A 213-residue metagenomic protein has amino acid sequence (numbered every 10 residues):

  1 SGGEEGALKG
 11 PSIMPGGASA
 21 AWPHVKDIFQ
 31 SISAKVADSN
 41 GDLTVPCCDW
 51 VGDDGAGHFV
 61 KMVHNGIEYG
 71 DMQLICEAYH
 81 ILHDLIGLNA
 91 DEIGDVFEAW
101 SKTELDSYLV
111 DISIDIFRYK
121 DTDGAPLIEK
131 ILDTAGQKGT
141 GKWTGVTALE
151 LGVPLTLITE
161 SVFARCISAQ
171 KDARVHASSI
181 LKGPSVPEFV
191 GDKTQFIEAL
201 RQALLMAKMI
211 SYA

Functional and structural regions predicted by a protein language model:
S1-G94, K102-K130, I167-G191: Rossmann-fold dinucleotide-binding core
M62, E77, W143-T144, A199-L200: A general alpha-helix detector
G70-Q73, A135-K142, I210: Short acidic alpha-helix initiation/capping motifs at coil-to-helix transition points, especially at protein N-termini
E92-A99, I158-F163: Beta-strand segments within the central parallel beta-sheet cores of soluble alpha/beta enzyme folds
F97, P126-L132, Q202-L204: A ubiquitous short alpha-helical element
V110-V162, Q170: Acidic catalytic cores of enzymes that act on phosphate-bearing nucleotides/polynucleotides
I158, V162-F163, S168-H176, M206-I210: Active-site segments that bind and position negatively charged phosphate/pyrophosphate groups
F196-A213: C-terminal catalytic subdomain
